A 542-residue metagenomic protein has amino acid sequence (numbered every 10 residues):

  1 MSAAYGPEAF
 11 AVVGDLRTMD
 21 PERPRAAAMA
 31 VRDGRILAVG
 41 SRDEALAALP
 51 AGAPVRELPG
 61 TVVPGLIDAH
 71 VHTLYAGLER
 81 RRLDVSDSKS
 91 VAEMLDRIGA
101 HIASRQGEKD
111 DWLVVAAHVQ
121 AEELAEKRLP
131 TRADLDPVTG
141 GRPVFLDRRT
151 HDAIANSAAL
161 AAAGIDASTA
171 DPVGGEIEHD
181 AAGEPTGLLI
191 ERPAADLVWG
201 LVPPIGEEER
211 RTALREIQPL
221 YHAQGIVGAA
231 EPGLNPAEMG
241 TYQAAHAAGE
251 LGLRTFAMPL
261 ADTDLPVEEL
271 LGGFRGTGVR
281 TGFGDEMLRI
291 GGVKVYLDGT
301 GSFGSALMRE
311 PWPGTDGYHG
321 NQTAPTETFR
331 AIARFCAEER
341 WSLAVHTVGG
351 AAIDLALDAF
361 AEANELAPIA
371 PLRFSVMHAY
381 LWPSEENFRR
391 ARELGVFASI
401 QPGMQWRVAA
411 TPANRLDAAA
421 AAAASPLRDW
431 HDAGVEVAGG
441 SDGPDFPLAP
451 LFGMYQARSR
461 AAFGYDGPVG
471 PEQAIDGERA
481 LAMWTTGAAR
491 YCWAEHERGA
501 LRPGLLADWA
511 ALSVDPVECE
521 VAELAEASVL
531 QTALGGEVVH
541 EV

Functional and structural regions predicted by a protein language model:
A4-V13, R17, P21-G272, G291 (+7 more regions): Divalent metal-binding segments
D15, H118, L234, A379-Y380 (+2 more regions): Flexible loop residues that form catalytic and substrate-binding hotspots at small-molecule/glycan-binding clefts
L95, V521-V542: P-loop/Walker A phosphate-binding loop and immediately adjacent motor/lid segment at beta-alpha junctions
E122, A162, W406-R407, C519: Short glycine-rich, flexible loops that bind phosphorylated cofactors or substrates
T131-R132, G276-T277, C519: Short beta-alpha junctions and helix-cap segments that line functional grooves
A245-G249, T277-D285, A367-I369, A391-G395: Acidic (Asp/Glu)-rich catalytic clusters
L253-K294, R373-P383, T411-A438: Phosphate/diphosphate-binding loops
A333-A344, V348-F374, H378-Y380, E386-R392 (+2 more regions): His/Asp/Glu-enriched, well-ordered alpha-helical/loop segment that forms or immediately abuts the divalent-metal
